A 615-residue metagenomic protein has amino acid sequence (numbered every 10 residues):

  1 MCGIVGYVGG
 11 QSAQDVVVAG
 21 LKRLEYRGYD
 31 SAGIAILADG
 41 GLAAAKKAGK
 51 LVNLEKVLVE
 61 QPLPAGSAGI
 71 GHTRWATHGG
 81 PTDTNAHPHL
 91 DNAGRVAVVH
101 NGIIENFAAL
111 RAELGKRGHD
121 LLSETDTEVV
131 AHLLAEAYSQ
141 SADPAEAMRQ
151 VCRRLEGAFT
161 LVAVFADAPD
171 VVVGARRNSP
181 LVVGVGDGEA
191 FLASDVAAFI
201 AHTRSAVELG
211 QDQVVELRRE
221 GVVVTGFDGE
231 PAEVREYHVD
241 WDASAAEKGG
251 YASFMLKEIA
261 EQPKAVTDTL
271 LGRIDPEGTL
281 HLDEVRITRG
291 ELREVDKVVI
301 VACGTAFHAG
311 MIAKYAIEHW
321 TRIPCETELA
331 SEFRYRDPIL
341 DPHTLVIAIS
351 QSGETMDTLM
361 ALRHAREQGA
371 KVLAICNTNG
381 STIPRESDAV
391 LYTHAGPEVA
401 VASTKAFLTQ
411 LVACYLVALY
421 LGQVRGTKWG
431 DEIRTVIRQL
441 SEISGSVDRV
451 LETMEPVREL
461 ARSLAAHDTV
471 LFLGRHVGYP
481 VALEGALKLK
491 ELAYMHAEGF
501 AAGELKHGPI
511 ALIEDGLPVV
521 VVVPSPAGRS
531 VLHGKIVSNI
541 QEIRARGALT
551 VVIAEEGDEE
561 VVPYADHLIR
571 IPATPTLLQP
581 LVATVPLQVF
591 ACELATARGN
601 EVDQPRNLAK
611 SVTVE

Functional and structural regions predicted by a protein language model:
M1-K248, A252-S253, E261-D296, Y335 (+2 more regions): Conserved short alpha-helical segments that host acidic/polar catalytic motifs at enzyme active sites
A44, D167-A168, S179-L181, D187-G188 (+2 more regions): A SIS-like phosphosugar-recognition module
